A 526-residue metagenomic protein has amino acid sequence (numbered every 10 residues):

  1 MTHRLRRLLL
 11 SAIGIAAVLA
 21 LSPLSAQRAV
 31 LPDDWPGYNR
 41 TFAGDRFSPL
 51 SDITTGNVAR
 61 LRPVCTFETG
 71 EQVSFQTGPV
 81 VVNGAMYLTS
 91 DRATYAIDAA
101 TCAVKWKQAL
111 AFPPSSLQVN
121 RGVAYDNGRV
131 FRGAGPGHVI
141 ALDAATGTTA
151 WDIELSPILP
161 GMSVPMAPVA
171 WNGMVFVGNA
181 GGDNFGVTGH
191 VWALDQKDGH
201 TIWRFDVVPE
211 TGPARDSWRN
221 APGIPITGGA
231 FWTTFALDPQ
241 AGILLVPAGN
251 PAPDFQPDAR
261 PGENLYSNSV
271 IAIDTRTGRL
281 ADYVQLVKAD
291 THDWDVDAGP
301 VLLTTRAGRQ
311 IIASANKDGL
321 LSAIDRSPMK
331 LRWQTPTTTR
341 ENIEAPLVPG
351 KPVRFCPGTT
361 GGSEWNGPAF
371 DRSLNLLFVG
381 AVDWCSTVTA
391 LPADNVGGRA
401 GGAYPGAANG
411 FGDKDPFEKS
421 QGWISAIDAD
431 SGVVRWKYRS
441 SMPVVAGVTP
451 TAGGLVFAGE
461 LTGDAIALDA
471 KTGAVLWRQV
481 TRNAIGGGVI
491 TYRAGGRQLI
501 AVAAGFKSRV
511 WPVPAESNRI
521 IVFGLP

Functional and structural regions predicted by a protein language model:
M1-I13: Bacterial N-terminal signal peptides that target proteins for export
S11-S22: Bacterial N-terminal signal peptides
R28-T69, A103-F112, T148-P157, H200-P209 (+8 more regions): Aromatic (tryptophan-biased) beta-strands that constitute blades/sheets of beta-rich domains
P32-N39, Q72-R92, S115-V139, S163-N184 (+10 more regions): Repeat-blade elements of multi-bladed beta-propeller folds
A96, A141, A193, A272 (+4 more regions): Conserved blade-register residue in beta-propeller folds
G189-H200, E263-G278, G422-A429, E516-P526: Beta-propeller blade signature
A315-G362, N366-G402, R478, T491-R497 (+1 more regions): Beta-propeller fold recognition
L320, D383, G410-A474: Loop/turn-rich, solvent-exposed surfaces of beta-rich toroidal or solenoidal domains
